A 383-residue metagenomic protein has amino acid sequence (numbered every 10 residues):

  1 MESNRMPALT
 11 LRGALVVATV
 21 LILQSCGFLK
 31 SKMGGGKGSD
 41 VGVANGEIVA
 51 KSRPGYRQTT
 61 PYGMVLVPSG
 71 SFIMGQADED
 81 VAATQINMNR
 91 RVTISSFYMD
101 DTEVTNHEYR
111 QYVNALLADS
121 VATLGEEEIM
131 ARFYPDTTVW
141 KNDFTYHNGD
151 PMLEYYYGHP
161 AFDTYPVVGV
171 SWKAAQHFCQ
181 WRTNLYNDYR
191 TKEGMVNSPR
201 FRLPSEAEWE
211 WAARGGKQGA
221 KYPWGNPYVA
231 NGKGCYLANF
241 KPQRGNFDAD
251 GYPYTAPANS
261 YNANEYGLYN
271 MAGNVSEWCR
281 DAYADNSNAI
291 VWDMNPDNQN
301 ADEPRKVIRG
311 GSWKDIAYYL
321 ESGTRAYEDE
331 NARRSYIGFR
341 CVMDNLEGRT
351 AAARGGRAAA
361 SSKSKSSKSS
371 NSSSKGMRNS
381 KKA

Functional and structural regions predicted by a protein language model:
M1-L9: N-terminal secretory signal peptides that target proteins for export/translocation
A14-A18: Sec-dependent N-terminal signal peptides
Q24-S25: C-terminal motif of bacterial Sec signal peptides marking the signal peptidase cleavage site
M33-N45, V67, I73, D78 (+2 more regions): Functional-site microenvironments in short loops/helix caps that host divalent-cation chemistry
Y56-M152, P166-A174, G273: A short glycine-rich, aromatic-capped structural motif
P296-N300, A326-R333: Short proline/glycine-enriched turn/loop segments at secondary-structure junctions
S335-R349: Short, structured beta-strand segments at or near domain termini in extracellular proteins/domains
K365-A383: Long, low-complexity, intrinsically disordered segments
